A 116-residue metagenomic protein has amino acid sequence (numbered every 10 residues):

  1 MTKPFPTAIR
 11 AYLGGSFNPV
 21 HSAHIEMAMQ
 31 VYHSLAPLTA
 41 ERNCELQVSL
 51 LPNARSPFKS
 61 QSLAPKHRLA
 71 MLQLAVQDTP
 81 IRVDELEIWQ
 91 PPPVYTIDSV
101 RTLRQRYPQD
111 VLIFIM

Functional and structural regions predicted by a protein language model:
M1-M116: Nucleotidyltransferase catalytic core that binds NTPs
